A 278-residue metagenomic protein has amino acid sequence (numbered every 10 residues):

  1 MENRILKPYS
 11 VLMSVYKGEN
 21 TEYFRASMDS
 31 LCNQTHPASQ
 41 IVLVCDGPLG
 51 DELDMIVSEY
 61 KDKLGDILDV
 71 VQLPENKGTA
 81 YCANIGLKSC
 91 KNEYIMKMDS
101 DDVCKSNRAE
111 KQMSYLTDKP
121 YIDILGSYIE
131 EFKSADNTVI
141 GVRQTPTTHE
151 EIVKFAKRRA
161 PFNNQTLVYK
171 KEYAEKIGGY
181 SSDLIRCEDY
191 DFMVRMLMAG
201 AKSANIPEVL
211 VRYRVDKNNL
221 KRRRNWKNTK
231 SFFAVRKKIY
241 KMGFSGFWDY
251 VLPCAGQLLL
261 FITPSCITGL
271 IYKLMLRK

Functional and structural regions predicted by a protein language model:
G18-N33: Short, well-formed alpha-helical segments that are part of the catalytic scaffolds of diverse glycosyltransferases
C45-M55, E75, D99: A conserved acidic beta->alpha catalytic loop
L73-C90, K111: Glycine-rich, basic loop-to-helix element that forms the pyrophosphate-binding segment of sugar-nucleotide handling
I95: Short aromatic/hydrophobic "clamp" motif used to bind/position activated sugar donors
N107-I140: Conserved donor NDP-sugar-binding/catalytic core segment of glycosyltransferases
Y128, V142-A160: Short, flexible, basic/aromatic active-site loop/helix in glycosyltransferases
R186-F192: Acidic donor-binding loop at a coil-to-helix junction in glycosyltransferase catalytic cores that engages
A201, V209, Y213-D216, K221-S245: Catalytic core of nucleotide-sugar-dependent glycosyltransferases
